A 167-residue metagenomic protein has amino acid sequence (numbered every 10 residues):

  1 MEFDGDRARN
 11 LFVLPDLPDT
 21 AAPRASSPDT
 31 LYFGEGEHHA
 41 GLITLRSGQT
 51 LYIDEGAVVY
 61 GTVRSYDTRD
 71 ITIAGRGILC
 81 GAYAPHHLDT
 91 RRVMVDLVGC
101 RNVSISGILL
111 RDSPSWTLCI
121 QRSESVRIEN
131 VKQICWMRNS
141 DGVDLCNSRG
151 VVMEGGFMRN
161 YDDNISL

Functional and structural regions predicted by a protein language model:
M1-L167: Extracellular/periplasmic carbohydrate-active domains that bind, remodel, or depolymerize complex polysaccharides
